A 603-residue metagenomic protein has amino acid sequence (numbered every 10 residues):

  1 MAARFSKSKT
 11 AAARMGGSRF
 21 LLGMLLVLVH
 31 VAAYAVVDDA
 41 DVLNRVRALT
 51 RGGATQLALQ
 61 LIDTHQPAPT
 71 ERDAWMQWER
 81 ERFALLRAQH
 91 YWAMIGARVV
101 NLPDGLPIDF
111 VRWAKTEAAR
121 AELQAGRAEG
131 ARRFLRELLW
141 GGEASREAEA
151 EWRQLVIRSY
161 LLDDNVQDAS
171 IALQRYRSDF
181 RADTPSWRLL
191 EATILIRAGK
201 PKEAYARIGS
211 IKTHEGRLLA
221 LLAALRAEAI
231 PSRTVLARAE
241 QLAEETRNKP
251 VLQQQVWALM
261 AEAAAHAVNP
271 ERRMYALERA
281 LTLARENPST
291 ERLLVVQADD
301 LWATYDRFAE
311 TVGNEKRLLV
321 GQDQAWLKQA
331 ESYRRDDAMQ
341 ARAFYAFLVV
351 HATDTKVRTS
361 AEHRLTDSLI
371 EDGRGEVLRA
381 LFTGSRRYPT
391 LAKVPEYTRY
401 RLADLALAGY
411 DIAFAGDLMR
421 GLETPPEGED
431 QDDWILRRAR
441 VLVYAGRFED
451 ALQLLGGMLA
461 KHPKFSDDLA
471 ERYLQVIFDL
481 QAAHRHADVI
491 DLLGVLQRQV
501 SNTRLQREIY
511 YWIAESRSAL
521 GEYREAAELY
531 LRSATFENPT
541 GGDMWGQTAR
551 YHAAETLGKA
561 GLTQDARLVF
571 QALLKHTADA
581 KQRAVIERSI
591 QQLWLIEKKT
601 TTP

Functional and structural regions predicted by a protein language model:
M1, F5-A11, G16, H30-P603: Acidic, polar-rich low-complexity tracts and alpha-helical solenoid repeat scaffolds
L21-V31: Bacterial N-terminal signal peptides
